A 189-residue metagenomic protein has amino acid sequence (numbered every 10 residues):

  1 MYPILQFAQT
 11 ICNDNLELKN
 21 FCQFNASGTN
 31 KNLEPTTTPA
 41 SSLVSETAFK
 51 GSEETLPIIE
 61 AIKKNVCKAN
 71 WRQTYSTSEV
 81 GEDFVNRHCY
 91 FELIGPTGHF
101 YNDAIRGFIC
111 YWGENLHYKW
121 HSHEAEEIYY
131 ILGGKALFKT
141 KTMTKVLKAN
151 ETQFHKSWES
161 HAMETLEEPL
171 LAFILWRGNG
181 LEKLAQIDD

Functional and structural regions predicted by a protein language model:
M1-D103: A short, N-terminal "cap"/entry segment at the start of jelly-roll beta-barrel domains of the cupin/DSBH fold
R87-C89, R106-F108, E127: A generic structural signal for short beta-strands and their flanking turns/coil linkers
P96-G98, L116-H117, S160: Short beta-turn/strand-loop junction motif enriched in small, turn-promoting residues
Y101-N102, Y118-H123, E164: Short histidine-centered beta-strand/loop micro-motifs that create catalytic or ligand/metal-coordination sites
I109-N115, S122-F138: Short, conserved beta-strand element in jelly-roll/cupin
K141-S160: Short acidic-glycine-tyrosine-enriched beta hairpin
S157-G180: Ligand-binding loop in jelly-roll beta-barrel domains
G178-D189: Short peripheral tails and domain-boundary helices/loops at the edges of structured domains
